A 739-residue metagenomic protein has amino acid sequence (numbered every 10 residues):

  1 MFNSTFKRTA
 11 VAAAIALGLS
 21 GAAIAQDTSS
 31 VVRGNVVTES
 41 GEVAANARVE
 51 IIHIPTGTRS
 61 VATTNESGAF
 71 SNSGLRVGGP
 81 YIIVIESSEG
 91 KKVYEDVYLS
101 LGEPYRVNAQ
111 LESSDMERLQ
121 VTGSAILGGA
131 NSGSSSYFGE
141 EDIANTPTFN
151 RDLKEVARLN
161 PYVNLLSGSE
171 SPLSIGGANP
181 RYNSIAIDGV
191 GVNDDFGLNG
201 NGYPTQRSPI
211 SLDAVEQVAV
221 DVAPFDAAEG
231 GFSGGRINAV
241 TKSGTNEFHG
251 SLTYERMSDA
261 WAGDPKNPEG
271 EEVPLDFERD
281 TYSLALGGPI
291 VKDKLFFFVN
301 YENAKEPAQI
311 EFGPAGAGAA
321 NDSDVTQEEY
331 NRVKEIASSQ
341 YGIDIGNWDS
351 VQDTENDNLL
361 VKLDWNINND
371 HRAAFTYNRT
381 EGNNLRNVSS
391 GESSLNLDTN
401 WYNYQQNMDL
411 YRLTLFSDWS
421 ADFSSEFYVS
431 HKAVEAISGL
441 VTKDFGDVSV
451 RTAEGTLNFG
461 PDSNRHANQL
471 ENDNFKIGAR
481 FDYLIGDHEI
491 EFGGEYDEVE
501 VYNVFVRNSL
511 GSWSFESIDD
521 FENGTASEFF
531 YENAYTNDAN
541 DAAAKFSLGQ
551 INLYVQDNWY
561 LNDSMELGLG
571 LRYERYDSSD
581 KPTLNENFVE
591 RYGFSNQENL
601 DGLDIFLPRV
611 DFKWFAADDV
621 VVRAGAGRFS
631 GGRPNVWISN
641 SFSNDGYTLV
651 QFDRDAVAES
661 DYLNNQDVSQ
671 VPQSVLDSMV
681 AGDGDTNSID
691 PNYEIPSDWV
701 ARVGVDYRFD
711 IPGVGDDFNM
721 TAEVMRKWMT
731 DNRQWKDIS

Functional and structural regions predicted by a protein language model:
A12, E355, N368-Q556, E590-F594 (+1 more regions): Replace "related TpsB outer-membrane translocases also match" with "some related outer-membrane beta-barrels such as
I24-T122: Periplasm-facing N-terminal accessory domains of Gram-negative outer-membrane beta-barrel systems
N65, E89-N108, R118-S243, E269 (+2 more regions): Periplasmic N-terminal accessory/gating domains of Gram-negative outer-membrane beta-barrel systems
G123, L252-S258, V299-N303, F375-R379 (+5 more regions): Transmembrane beta-barrel strands of outer-membrane/channel proteins
S233-G235, D280-L284, D357-V361, N407-L413 (+7 more regions): Hydrophobic, lipid-facing positions within transmembrane beta-strands of outer-membrane proteins
K242-G244, V291-D293, N368-D370, S420-D422 (+6 more regions): Outer-membrane beta-barrel channels and translocator barrels
H249, L275-N383, Q406-S425, V429 (+2 more regions): Transmembrane beta-barrel wall of Gram-negative outer-membrane proteins
K581-L607, D611-S739: Solvent-exposed loop/turn elements at secondary-structure boundaries
